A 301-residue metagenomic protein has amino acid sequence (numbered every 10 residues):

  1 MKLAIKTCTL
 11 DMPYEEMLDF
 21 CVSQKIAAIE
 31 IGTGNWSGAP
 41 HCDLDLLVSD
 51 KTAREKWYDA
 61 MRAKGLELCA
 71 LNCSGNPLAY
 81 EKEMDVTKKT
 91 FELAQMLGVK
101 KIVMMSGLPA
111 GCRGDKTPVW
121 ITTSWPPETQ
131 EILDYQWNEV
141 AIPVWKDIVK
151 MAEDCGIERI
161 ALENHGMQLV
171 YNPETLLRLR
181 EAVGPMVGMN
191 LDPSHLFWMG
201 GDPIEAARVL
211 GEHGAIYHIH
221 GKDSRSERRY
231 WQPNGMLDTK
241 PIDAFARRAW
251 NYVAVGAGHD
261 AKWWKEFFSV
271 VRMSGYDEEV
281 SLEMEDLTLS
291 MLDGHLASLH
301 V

Functional and structural regions predicted by a protein language model:
L3-T7, I29-I31, L68-C73, I102-M104 (+4 more regions): Hydrophobic faces of well-ordered beta-strands that scaffold small-molecule active sites in alpha/beta enzyme cores
L10, E279-L292: A short, acidic, flexible beta-alpha connecting loop/helix-capping segment that sits on the rim of active
Y14-S37, M96-K101: Catalytic domains of carbohydrate-active enzymes, especially glycoside hydrolases
E16-D19, K56-A63, E67, P77-G188 (+1 more regions): Active-site acidic/histidine proton-transfer and metal-coordination neighborhood in alpha/beta enzyme cores
Q24-A28, G98, A182-G188, G211-Y217: Glycine-enriched alpha-helix->loop->beta-strand junction motifs that scaffold or abut catalytic
E30-Y58, P109-R113: Glycine-rich, proline-tolerant flexible connector loops at the mouths of alpha/beta enzymes
A39-V48, V170-L177, L196-D277, D293: Gly/Pro-rich active-site loop or hairpin
L289-V301: C-terminal helical cap(s) of enzyme catalytic domains, especially alpha/beta-barrels
